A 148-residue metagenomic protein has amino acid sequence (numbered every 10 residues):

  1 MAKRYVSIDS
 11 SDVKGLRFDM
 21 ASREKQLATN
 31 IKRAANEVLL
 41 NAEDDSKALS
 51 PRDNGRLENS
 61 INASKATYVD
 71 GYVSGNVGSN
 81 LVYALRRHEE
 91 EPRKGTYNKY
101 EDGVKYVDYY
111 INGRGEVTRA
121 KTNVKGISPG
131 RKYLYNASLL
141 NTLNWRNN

Functional and structural regions predicted by a protein language model:
M1-A84, R93-N148: Short, Lys/Arg-rich flexible segments
H88: Histidine-centered active-site/metal-ligand motif
